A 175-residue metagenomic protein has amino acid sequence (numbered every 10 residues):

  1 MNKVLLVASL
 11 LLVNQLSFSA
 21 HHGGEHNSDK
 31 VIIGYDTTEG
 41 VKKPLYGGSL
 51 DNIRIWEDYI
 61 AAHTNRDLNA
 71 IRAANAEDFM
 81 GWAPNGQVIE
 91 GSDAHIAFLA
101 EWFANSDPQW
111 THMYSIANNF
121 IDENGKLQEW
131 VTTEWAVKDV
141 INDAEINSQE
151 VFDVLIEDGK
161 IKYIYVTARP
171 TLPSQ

Functional and structural regions predicted by a protein language model:
M1-H26: Bacterial Sec-dependent N-terminal signal peptides
A20-N65, N69, A73: Short, low-complexity N-terminal intrinsically disordered segments enriched in polar/charged residues
L68-F120, L127-E129: A solvent-exposed, acidic/Ser-Thr-rich amphipathic alpha-helical stretch
N75, N85, W135-V137, F152 (+1 more regions): A mature extracytoplasmic/lumenal domain signature
N124-L127, E145-I146: Extracellular/periplasmic catalytic domains that process cell-envelope and extracellular macromolecules
K126-V137: A short hydrophobic beta-strand element
K138-N147: Short, cysteine-centered beta-strand-loop-beta hairpins and adjacent loop/turn segments enriched in charged/polar
N147-Q175: Short beta-strand edge/turn micro-motifs at domain boundaries
